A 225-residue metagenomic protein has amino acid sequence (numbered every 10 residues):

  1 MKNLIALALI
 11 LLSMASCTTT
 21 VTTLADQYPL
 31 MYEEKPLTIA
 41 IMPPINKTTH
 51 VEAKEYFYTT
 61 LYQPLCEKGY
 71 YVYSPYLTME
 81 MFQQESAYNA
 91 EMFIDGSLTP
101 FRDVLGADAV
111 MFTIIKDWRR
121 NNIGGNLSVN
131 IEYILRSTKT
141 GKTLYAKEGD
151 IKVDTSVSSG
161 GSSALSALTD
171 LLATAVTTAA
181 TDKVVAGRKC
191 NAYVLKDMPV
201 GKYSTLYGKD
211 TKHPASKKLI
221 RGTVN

Functional and structural regions predicted by a protein language model:
M1-L4: Positively charged n-region of N-terminal signal peptides that target proteins for export
S13-S16: C-terminal motif of bacterial Sec signal peptides marking the signal peptidase cleavage site
T18-K35, K139-N225: C-terminal/domain-edge helix-coil "capping" segments
K35-K47, F82-Q83: Acidic/histidine-rich, surface-exposed loop or edge segments in extracytoplasmic proteins
T38-P43, V110-I114, N130-I134, A146: Soluble periplasmic/extracytoplasmic beta-strand elements of cell-envelope proteins
N46-T49, T78-F82, K116-N121, I151-D154: Solvent-exposed loop/turn segments at secondary-structure junctions within structured extracellular/periplasmic domains
T48-V110, K142, A146, A179: N-terminal segment of the mature soluble domain
D103-K116, I123-N126: Mid-length scaffold segments of soluble, non-membrane domains
